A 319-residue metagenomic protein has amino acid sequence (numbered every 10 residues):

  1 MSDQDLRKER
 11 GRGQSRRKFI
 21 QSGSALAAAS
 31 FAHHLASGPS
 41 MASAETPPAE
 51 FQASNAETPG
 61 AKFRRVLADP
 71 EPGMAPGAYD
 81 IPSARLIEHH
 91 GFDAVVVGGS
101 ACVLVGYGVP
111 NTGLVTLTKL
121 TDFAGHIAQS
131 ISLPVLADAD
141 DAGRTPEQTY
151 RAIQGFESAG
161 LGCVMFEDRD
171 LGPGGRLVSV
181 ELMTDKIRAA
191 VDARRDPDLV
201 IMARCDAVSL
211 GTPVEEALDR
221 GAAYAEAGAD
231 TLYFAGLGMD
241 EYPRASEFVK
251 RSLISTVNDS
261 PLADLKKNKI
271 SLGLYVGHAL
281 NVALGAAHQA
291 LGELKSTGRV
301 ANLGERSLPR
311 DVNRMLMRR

Functional and structural regions predicted by a protein language model:
M1-S15, S40-M41: N-terminal secretory signal peptides
S15-G23, A27, F31-A32: N-terminal export leaders
S22-A25, D69, F248: Residues within well-ordered alpha-helical secondary structure of globular protein domains
H34-P70, P76, R85-I87: C-terminal segment of N-terminal export signals and the immediately downstream linker at the start of the mature
S54-E57, F63, G277-R319: Extended, intrinsically disordered, low-complexity segments
G60-R65, G73-A75, Y79-L133, D141-F248 (+2 more regions): Alpha/beta enzyme core
Q129-L133, Y242-R299: Catalytic-face loop-and-helix region of soluble metabolic enzyme cores
